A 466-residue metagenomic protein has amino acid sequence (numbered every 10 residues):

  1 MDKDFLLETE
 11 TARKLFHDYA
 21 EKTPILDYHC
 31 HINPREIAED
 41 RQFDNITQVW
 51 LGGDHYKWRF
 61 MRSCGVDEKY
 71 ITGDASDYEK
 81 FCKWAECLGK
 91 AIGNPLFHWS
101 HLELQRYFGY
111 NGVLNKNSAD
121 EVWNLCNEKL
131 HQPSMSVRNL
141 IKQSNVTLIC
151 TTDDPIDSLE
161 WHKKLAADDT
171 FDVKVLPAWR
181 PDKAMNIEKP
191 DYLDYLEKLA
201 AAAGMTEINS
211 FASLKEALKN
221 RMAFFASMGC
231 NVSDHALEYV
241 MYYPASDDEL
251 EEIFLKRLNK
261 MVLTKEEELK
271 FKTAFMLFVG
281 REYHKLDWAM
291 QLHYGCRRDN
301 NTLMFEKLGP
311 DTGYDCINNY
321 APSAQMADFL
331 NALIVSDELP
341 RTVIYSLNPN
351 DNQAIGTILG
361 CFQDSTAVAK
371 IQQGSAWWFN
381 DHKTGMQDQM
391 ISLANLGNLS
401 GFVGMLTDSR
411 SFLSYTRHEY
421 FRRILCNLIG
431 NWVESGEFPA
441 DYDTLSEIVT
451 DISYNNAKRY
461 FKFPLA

Functional and structural regions predicted by a protein language model:
M1-L286, E338-P340, I344-P349, Q353-G356 (+1 more regions): Metal-cofactor-binding active-site regions of metalloenzymes
M241-K256, L292, C296-P340, I344-A354: Catalytic core of soluble alpha/beta enzymes
A289: Residue-level detector of anion-binding/catalytic polar loops
